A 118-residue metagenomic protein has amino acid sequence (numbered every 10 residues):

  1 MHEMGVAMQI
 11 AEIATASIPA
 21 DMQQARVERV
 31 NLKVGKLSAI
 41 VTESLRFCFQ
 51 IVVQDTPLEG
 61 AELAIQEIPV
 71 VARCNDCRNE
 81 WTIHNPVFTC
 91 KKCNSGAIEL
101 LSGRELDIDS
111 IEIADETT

Functional and structural regions predicted by a protein language model:
M1-E59: Long, charged N-terminal interaction/targeting segments
H2-G5, L106-T118: Long, charge-rich boundary regions
V30-L37, Q66-V70, I111: Short loop/turn motifs enriched for small/polar and acidic residues
E62-P69, N79-H84: Short, flexible, mixed-charge glycine/proline-rich loop motifs that serve as phosphate/nucleic-acid-contacting
A72, F88, L106: Cys/His-enriched microdomains
C74-C77, C90-C93: Short cysteine-rich clusters marking metal-coordination/redox-active sites
T82, I98-E99: Short functional micro-motifs and their immediate structural scaffolds
P86-V87, N94-A97: Cysteine-cluster motifs in flexible loop/terminal segments that predominantly coordinate metals
